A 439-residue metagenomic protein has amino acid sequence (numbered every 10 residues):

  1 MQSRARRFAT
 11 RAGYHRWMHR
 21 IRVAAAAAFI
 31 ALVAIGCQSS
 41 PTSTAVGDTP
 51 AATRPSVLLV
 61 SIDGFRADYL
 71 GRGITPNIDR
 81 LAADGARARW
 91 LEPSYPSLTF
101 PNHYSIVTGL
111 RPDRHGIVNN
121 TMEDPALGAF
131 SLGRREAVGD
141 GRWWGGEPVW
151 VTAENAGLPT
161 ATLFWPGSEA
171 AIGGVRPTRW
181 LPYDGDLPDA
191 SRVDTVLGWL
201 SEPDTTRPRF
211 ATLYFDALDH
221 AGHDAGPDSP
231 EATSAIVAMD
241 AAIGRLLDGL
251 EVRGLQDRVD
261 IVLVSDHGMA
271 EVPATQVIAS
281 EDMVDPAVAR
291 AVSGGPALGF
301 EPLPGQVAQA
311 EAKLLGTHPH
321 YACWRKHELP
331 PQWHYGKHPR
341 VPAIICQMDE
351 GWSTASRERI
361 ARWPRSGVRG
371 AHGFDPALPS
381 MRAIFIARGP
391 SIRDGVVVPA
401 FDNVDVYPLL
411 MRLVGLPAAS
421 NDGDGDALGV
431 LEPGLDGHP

Functional and structural regions predicted by a protein language model:
A12-A25: Bacterial N-terminal signal peptides that target proteins for export
A34-G36: C-terminal motif of bacterial Sec signal peptides marking the signal peptidase cleavage site
Q38-S40: Bacterial signal peptide processing site
S43-R54, A67-N155, A171-I172: Active-site nucleophile/metal-coordination loop of metallo-enzymes that catalyze phosphate/sulfate and related
A51, D189-S201, L218-V259, L410: A long, amphipathic alpha-helix that forms part of the scaffold/cap immediately adjacent to metal-dependent active
L59, N77, A238-S280: Metal-dependent active-site segment of extracytoplasmic phospho-/sulfohydrolases and closely related
L110-D228, P319, A355: His/Asp/Glu-rich, glycine-adjacent segments that coordinate divalent cations and/or stabilize oxyanion chemistry on
A291-L413: Active-site neighborhoods of enzymes that stabilize oxyanions during catalysis
